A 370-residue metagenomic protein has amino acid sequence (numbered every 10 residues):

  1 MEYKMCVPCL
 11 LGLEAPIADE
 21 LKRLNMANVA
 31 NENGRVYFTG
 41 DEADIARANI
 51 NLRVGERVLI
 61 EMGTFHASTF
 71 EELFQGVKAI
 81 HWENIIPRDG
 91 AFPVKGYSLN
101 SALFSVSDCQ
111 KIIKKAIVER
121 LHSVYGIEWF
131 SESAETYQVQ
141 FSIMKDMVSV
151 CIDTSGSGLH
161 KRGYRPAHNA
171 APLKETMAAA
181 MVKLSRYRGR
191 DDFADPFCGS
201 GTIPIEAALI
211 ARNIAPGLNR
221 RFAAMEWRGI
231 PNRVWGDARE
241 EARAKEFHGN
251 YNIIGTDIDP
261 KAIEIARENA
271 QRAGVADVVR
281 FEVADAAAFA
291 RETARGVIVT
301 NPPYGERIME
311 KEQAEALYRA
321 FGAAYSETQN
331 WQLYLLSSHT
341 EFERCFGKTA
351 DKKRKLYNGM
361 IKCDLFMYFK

Functional and structural regions predicted by a protein language model:
E2-E135: Non-catalytic nucleic-acid substrate-recognition regions in nucleic-acid-modifying enzymes
C9, D257, S337: Short beta-strand/turn micro-motifs composed of small residues that flank or help shape donor/cofactor-binding pockets
L21, V94, F141, N301 (+1 more regions): Residue-level signal for inorganic ion chemistry
L99-A102, G158, P303-R307: A short, flexible beta-alpha/helix-coil linker loop
V139-S155, F366: C-terminal edge-of-domain segments
V150-L184: SAM-dependent Rossmann-like transferase core, predominantly class I methyltransferases with a strong bias toward
L173-A290, E306-R307, Q313: Conserved S-adenosyl-L-methionine
A284-A288, E292-K370: C-terminal catalytic and target-recognition region of SAM-dependent MTase-like enzymes, primarily methyltransferases
